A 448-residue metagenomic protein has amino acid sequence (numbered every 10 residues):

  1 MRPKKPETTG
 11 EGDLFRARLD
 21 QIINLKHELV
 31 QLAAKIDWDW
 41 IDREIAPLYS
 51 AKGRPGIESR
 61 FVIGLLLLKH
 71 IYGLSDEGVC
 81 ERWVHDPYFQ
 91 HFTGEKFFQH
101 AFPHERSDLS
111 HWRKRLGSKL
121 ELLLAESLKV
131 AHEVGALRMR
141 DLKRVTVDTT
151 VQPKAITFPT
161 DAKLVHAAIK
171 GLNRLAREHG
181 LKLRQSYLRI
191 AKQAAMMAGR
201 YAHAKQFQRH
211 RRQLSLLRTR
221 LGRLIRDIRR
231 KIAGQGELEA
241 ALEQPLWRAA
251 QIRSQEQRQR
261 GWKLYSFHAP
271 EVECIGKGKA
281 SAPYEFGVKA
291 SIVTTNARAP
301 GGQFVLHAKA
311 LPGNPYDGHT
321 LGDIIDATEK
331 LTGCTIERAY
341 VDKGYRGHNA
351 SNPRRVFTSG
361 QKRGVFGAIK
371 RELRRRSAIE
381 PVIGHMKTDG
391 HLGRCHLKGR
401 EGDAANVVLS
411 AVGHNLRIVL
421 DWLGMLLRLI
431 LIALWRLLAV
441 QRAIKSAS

Functional and structural regions predicted by a protein language model:
M1-R43, D421-S448: Charged, often Cys/His-bearing segments associated with DNA-binding zinc-finger transcription factors
R2-K4, R43-L66, H70-M139: Basic, low-complexity intrinsically disordered segments
H27, L65, D76-W83, E105-W112 (+6 more regions): Short, conserved catalytic/metal-binding motifs centered on acidic residues
K96-E271: Active-site- or DNA-interface-adjacent structural scaffold in DNA-acting proteins
Q152, V272-E273, T295-A299, L311-G313 (+5 more regions): Short, glycine-/Ser/Thr-/acidic-enriched flexible segments
S266-E285: Flexible, glycine/threonine-enriched loop-and-boundary segments that flank and lead into catalytic domains of large
K279-E329: Electropositive, glycine- and tryptophan-enriched low-complexity nucleic-acid-binding patches
E329-V408, L427: Helix-centered, glycine/charged polyanion-binding patches within enzymatic domains that contact phosphate-containing
